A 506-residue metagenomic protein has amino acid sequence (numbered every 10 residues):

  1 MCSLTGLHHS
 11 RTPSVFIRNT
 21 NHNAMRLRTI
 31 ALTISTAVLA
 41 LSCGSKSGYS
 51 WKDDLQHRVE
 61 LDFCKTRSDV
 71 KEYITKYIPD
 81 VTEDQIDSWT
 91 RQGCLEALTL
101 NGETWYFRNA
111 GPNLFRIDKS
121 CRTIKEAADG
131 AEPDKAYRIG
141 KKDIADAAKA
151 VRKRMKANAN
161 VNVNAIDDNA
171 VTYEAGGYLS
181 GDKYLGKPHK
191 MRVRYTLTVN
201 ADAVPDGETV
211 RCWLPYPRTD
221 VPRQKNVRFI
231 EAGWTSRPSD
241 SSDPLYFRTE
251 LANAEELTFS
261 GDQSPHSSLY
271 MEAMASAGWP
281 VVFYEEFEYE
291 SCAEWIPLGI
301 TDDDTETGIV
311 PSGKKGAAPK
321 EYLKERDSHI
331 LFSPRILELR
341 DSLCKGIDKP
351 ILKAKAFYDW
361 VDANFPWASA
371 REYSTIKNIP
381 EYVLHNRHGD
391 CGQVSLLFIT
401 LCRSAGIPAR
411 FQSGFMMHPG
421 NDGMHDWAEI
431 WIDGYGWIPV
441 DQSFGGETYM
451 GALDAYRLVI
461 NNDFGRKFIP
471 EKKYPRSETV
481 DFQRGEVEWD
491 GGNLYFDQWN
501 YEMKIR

Functional and structural regions predicted by a protein language model:
P13-A24: Short, Lys/Arg-enriched N-terminal segments with co-localized hydrophobic residues within the first ~10-30 amino acids
N23-A31: Bacterial N-terminal signal peptides that target proteins for export
L41-S42: C-terminal motif of bacterial Sec signal peptides marking the signal peptidase cleavage site
D54-L55, L61, T66-V70, N253-S260 (+1 more regions): Acidic low-complexity segments
V70-L298, D302: Intrinsically disordered, low-complexity N-terminal segments that are enriched in acidic
K345-W427, W431-D433, T448-L458: Active-site neighborhood of thiol-dependent amide/isopeptide-bond enzymes
R403-I407, M416, G420-R506: Active-site rim recognition segments
